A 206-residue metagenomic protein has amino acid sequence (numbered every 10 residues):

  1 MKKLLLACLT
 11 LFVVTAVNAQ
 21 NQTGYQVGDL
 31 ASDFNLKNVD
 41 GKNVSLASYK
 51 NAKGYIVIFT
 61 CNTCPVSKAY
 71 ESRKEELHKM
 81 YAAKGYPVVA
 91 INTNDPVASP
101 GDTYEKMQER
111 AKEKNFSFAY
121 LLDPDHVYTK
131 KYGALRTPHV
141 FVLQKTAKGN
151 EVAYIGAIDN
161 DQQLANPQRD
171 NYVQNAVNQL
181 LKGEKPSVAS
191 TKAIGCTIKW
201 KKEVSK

Functional and structural regions predicted by a protein language model:
M1-Q22: Bacterial Sec-dependent N-terminal signal peptides
Q20-A47: N-terminal "domain-start" segment that seeds a small globular fold
S45-K68, V177: Short active-site neighborhood of thiol/selenol oxidoreductases, capturing the structured segment around
A52-Y55, A83-V88, K114-A119, T137: Loop/turn elements at helix/coil->beta-strand transitions in domains of secreted/extracellular proteins
N62-T63, T93-A98, Q162-N166: Second-shell loop/turn segments in exported
K68-E113, P124-K130: Structural microenvironment flanking redox-active thiols in thiol-disulfide oxidoreductases
Q108-V152: Short, internal strand/loop/helix patches that form the active-site neighborhood or redox-interaction surface
V142-K206: Thiol-/selenol-based redox modules, centered on thioredoxin-like and closely related oxidoreductase domains
